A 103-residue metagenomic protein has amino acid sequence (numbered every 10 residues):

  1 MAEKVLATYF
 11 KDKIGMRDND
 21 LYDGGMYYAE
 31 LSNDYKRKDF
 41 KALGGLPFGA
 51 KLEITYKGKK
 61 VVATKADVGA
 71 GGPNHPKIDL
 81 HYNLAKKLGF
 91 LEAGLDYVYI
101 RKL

Functional and structural regions predicted by a protein language model:
M1-L103: Secreted/periplasmic proteins
